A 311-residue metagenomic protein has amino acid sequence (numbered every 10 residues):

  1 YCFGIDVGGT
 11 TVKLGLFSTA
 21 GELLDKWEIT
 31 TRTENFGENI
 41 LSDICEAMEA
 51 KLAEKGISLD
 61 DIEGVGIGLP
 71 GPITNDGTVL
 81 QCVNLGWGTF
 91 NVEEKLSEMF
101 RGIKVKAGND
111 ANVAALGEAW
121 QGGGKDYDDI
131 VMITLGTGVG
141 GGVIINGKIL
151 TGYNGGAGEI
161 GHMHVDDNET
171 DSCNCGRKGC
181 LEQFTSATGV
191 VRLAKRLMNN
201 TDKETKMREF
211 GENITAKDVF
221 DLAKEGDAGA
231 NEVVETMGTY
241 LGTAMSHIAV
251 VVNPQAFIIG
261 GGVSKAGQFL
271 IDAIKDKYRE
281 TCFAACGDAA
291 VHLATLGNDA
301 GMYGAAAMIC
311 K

Functional and structural regions predicted by a protein language model:
Y1-G64, I73-D76, E94-V105, G117-Y127 (+3 more regions): ATP-binding/phosphotransfer module of carbohydrate and carboxylate kinases, centering on a glycine-rich
D6, G66-P70, G108, M132-G138 (+1 more regions): Short beta-strand segments
W27-I29, V83, Y153: Short hydrophobic alpha-helix segments
G64-N91: Gly/Ser/Thr-rich active-site cleft segment
G71-I73, L85, A111, G155 (+2 more regions): Short, flexible active-site-adjacent loop segments at beta-strand->alpha-helix junctions, enriched in small/polar
V83-T89, K106-N112, M132-L135, H292-N298: Active-site nucleophile and cofactor-binding loops and adjacent substrate-binding regions of central metabolic enzymes
A114-W120, G141-V143, H162-M163: Adenylate-forming
G156-I160: Structural signature of FAD isoalloxazine-binding scaffolds in flavoprotein oxidoreductases
